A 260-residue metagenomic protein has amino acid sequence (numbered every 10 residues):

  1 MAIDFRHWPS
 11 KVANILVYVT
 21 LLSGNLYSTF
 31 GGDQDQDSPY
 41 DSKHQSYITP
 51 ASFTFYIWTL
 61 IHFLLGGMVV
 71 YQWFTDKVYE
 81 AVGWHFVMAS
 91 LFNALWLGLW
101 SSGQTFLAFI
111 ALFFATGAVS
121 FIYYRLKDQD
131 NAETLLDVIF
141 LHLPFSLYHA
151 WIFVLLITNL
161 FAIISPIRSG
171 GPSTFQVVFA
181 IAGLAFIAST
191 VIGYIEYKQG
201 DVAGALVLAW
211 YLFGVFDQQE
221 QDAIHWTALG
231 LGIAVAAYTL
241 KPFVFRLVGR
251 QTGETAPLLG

Functional and structural regions predicted by a protein language model:
A2-I15, W58: N-terminal membrane topogenic signal
F5, T49-T54, G171-S189, F213-L240 (+1 more regions): Membrane-interface transmembrane-helix boundary segments in multi-pass integral membrane proteins
L16-S23, H85-L97, A111-Y123, L141-N159 (+1 more regions): Alpha-helical transmembrane segments of multi-pass integral membrane proteins
Y18-D35: Alpha-helical transmembrane segments of multi-pass membrane proteins
K43-I57, V138-F145, S169-P172: Short aromatic-rich membrane-water interface segments that cap or initiate transmembrane helices in multi-pass membrane
F63-F109, F113-L135: Internal transmembrane alpha-helix with an interfacial aromatic "cap," most often the third helix
L97-I110, I167-P172, G193-K198, Q219-D222: Membrane-interface helix caps and helix-loop-helix hairpins in membrane proteins
R250-G260: Non-transmembrane, juxtamembrane loop and terminal tail segments of multi-pass eukaryotic membrane proteins
